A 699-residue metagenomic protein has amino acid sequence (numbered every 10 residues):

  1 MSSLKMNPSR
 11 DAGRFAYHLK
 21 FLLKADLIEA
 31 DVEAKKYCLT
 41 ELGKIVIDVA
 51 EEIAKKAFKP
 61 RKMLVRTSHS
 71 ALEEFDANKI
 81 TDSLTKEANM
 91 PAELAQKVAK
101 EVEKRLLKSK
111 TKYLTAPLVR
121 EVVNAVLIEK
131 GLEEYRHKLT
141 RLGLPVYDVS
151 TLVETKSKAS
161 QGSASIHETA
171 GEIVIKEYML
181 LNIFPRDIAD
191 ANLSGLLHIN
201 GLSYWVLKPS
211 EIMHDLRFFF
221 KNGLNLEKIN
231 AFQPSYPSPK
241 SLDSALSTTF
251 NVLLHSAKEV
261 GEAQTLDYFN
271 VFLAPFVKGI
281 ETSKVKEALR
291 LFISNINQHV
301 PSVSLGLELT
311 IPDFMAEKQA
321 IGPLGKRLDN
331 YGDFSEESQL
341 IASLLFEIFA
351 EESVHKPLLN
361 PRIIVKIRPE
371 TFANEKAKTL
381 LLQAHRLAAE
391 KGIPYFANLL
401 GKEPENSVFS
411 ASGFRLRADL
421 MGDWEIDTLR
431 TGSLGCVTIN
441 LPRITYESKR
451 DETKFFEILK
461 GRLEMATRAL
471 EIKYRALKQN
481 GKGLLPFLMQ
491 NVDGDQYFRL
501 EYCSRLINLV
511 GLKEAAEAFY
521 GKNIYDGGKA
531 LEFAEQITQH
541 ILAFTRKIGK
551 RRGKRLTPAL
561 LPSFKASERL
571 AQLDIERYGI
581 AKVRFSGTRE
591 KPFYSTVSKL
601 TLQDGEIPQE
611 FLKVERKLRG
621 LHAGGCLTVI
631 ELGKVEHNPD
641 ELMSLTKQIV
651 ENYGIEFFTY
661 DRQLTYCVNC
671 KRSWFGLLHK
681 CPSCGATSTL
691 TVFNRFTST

Functional and structural regions predicted by a protein language model:
M1-R10: N-terminal helix-turn-helix DNA-binding core of bacterial DNA-binding proteins
S9-K24: Short amphipathic alpha-helical interaction segments
L23-E33, K550-T557: A short, conserved structural fragment
E33-A54: Short, cationic-aromatic polyanion-contact patches
T40, K104-L107, P275, E514-G521 (+1 more regions): Short, hydrophobic beta-strand segments
K55-S157, R499: Charged, amphipathic alpha-helical regulatory modules used for macromolecular assembly or allosteric control
K156-E501, K522, G527, L531-F696: Conserved catalytic cores of very large enzyme subunits
V271, R505-A518, Q539: Contiguous, well-ordered alpha-helical segments that form the cores/surfaces of helical PPI scaffolds
